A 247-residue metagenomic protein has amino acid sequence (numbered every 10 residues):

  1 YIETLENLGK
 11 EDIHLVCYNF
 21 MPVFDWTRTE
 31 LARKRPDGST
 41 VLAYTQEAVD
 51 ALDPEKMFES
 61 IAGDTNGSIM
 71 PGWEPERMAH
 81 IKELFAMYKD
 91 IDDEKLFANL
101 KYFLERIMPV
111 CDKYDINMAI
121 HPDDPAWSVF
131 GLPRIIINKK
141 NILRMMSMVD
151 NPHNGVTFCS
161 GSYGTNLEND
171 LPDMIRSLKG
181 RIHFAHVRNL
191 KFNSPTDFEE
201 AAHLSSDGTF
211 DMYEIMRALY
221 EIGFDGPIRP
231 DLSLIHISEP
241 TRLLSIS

Functional and structural regions predicted by a protein language model:
Y1-G155: Active-site acidic/histidine proton-transfer and metal-coordination neighborhood in alpha/beta enzyme cores
L8, H121, C159, A185 (+2 more regions): Conserved, mostly hydrophobic/aromatic
F20-F24, P122-S128, S160-G164, N189-K191 (+1 more regions): Active-site-proximal loop/turn and secondary-structure-junction residues that shape catalytic pockets, frequently
W26, P195, I246: Glycine/Thr-rich phosphate-binding loops of Rossmann-like dinucleotide-binding domains
F97, K101, V129-L143, Y163-D225 (+1 more regions): Gly/Pro-rich active-site loop or hairpin
V149-Y163, I182: Aromatic- and acid-rich polysaccharide-binding/catalytic face of secreted or lumenal carbohydrate-active enzymes
H153, G226-P227: Short acidic capping loops at alpha-helix termini that bridge into adjacent secondary structure
I235-I246: Single conserved hydrophobic/aromatic residue that forms the stacking wall/gate of nucleotide- or nucleobase-binding
